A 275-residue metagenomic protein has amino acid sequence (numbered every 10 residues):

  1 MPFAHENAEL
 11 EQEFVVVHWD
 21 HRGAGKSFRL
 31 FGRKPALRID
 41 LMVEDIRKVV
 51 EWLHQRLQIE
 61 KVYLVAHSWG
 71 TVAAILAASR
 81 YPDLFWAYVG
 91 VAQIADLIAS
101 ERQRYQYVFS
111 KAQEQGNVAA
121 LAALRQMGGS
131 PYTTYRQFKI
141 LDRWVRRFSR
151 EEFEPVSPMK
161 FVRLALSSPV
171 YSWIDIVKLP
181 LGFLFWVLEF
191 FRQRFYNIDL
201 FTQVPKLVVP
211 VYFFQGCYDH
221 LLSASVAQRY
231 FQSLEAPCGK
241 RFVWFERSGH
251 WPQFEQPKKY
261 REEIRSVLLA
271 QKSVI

Functional and structural regions predicted by a protein language model:
E9-R29: Conserved alpha/beta-hydrolase
L41-K61: Conserved acidic catalytic loop of the alpha/beta-hydrolase fold
A78, D83-S130: A catalytic-pocket lid/entrance helix-loop region that shapes and gates access to the active site across common
F109-K111, Q115-T202, V209: Alpha/beta-hydrolase
L207, F213-Q215, D219: Short beta-strand/loop motif that positions the catalytic acidic residue of the alpha/beta-hydrolase fold
H220-V226: Conserved alpha/beta-hydrolase "acid-adjacent" motif
E235-W251: Catalytic histidine neighborhood in serine/cysteine hydrolases with alpha/beta-hydrolase-type architecture
S248-P257, R261: Catalytic histidine-centered segment of alpha/beta-hydrolase-like enzymes
